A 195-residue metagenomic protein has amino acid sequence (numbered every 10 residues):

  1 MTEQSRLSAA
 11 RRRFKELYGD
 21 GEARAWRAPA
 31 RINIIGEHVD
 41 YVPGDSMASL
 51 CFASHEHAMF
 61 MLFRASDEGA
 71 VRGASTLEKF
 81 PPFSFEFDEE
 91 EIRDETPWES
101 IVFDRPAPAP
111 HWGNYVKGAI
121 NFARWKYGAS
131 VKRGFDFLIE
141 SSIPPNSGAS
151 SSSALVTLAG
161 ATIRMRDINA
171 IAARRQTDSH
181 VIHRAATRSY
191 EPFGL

Functional and structural regions predicted by a protein language model:
M1-A149, T157-L195: ATP-binding N-lobe of GHMP and related small-molecule kinases
